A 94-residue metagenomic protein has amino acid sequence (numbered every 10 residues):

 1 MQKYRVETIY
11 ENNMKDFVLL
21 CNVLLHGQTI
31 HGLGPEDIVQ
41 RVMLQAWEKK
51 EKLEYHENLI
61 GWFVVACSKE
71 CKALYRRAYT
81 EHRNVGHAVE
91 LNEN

Functional and structural regions predicted by a protein language model:
M1-L25, L33-E36: A short, charge-rich alpha-helical start-of-domain segment used by transcription regulators
L20, L24, Q45, E70 (+1 more regions): Short alpha-helical functional segments enriched in proximate histidine and acidic residues
L25-T29, K50: Short amphipathic alpha-helical interaction patches enriched in hydrophobic/aromatic residues with interspersed Lys/Arg
G34-L44, E48, E57-K69: Structural recognition of an alpha-helix C-terminal capping motif at a helix-to-coil junction
E51-E57, A78, H82: Short alpha-helix-to-loop micro-motif enriched in aromatics/charged/Gly
V65-G86: Arg/Lys-rich amphipathic alpha helix in sigma70-family domain 2
E90-N94: Acidic, proline/glycine-rich intrinsically disordered inter-domain spacer in sigma factors
